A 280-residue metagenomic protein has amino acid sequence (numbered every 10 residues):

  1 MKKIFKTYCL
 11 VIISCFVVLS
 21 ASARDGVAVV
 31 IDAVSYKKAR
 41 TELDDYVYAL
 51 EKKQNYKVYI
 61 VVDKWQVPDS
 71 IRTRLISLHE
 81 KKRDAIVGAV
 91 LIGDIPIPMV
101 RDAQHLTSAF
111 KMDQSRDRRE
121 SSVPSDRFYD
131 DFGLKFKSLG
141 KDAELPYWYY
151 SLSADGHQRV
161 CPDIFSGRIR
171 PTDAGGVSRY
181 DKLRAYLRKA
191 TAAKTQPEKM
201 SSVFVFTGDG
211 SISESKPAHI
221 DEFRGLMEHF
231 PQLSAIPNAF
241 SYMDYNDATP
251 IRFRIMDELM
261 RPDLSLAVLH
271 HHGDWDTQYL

Functional and structural regions predicted by a protein language model:
M1-R24: Bacterial Sec-dependent N-terminal signal peptides
R24-L280: Cysteine-dependent hydrolase recognition
